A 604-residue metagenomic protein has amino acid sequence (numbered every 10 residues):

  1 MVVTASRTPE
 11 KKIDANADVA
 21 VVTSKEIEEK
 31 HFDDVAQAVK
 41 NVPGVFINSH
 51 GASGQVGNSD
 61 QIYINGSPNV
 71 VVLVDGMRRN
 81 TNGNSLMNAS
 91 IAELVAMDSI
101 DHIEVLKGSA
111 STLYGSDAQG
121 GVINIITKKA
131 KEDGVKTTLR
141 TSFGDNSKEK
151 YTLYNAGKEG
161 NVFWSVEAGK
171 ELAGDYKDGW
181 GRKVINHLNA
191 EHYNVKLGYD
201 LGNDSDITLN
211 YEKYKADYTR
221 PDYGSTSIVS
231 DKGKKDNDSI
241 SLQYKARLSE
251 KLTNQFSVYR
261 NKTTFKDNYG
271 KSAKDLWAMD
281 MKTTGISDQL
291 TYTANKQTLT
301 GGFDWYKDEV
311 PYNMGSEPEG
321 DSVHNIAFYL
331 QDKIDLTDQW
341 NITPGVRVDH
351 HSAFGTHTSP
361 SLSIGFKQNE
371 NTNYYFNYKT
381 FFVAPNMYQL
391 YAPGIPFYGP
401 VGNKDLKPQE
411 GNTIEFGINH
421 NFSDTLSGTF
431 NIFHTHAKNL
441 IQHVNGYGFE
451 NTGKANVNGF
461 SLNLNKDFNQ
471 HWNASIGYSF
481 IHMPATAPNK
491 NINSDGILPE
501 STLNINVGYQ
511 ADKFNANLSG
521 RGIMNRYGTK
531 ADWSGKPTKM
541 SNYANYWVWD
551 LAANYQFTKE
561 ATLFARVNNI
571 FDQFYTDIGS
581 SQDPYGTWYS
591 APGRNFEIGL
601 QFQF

Functional and structural regions predicted by a protein language model:
V35-A38, D60-Y63, L73, S90-E93 (+3 more regions): N-terminal periplasmic accessory domains that precede and gate Gram-negative outer-membrane beta-barrel machines
A36, K40-R78: Extracytoplasmic beta-strand/coil segments of soluble accessory domains associated with Gram-negative outer-membrane
Q61, R78-K107, N403: Short acidic/polar hinge/loop motifs at secondary-structure boundaries that mediate gating or recognition
T112, N124, E132-G134, R140-S142 (+1 more regions): Periplasmic-side early beta-strands and strand-to-turn transitions of outer-membrane beta-barrels
N155-E159, G198-G202, F376, D495-F604: Conserved C-terminal beta-signal and adjacent last beta-strands/turns of outer-membrane beta-barrel proteins
K215-D217, T264, E309, S316-E317 (+8 more regions): Surface-exposed extracellular loop regions of Gram-negative outer-membrane beta-barrel proteins, predominantly
S225-R247, M279, K367, N373 (+7 more regions): Outer-membrane beta-barrel signature, preferentially recognizing the C-terminal barrel domain of Gram-negative
D335-I342, I432-H436, N451-W533, K559-T562 (+2 more regions): Gram-negative outer-membrane beta-barrel transporters
